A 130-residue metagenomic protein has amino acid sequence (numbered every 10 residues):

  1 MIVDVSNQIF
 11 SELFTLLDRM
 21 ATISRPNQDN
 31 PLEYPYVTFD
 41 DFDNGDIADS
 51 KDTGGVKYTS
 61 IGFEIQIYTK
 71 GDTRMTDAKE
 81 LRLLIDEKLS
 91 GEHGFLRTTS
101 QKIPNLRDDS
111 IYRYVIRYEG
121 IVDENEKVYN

Functional and structural regions predicted by a protein language model:
M1-D52, T73, E80: Small/polar-rich, solvent-exposed N-terminal microdomains that initiate assembly or binding
M1-F10, N44-D52, V56-S60, L96-N130: Short, charged interaction patches at domain edges and termini
F14-M20, L89-L96: Short secondary-structure junctions
L32-Y34, Q66, S110-Y112, I116: Intrinsically disordered, low-complexity segments enriched in small/polar residues
D40, E64-Y68, R117-I121: Residue-level recognition of well-ordered beta-strand positions that form the cores of beta-sheet-rich folds across
G55, I67-M75, G94-S100: Short C-terminal domain-edge/linker segments immediately following a structured domain
E64-S90: Mid-chain, well-packed structural core segment of small domains
